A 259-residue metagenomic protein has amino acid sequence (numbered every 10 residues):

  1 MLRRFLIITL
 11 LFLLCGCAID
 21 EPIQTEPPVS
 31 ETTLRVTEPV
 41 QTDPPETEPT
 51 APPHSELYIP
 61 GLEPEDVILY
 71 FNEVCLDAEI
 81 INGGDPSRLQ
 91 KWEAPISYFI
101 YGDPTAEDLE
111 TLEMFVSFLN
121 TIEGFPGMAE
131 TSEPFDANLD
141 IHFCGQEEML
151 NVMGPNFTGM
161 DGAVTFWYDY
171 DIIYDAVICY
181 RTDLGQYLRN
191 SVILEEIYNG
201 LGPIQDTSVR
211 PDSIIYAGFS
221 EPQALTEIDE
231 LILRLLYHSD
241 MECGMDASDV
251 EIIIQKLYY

Functional and structural regions predicted by a protein language model:
M1-R4: Positively charged n-region of N-terminal signal peptides that target proteins for export
L13-G16: C-terminal motif of bacterial Sec signal peptides marking the signal peptidase cleavage site
A18-V29: Bacterial Sec signal peptide processing site at the extreme N-terminus
I19-D20, V36, D43-I100, P104-A106 (+1 more regions): Disordered inhibitory propeptide/activation segment of secreted metzincin zinc metalloprotease zymogens, centered on
E31-E38: Juxtamembrane proline-rich low-complexity "stalk" or linker regions positioned immediately after a signal peptide
Y58, F157-L188, I204-Y259: Metalloprotease/metallohydrolase-associated module, dominated by Zn2+-dependent proteases
V67, D108-F115, R189-I197, D229-L233 (+1 more regions): Stable alpha-helical elements in mature extracytoplasmic
A106-P211: Metzincin-family zinc-dependent endopeptidase catalytic domain
